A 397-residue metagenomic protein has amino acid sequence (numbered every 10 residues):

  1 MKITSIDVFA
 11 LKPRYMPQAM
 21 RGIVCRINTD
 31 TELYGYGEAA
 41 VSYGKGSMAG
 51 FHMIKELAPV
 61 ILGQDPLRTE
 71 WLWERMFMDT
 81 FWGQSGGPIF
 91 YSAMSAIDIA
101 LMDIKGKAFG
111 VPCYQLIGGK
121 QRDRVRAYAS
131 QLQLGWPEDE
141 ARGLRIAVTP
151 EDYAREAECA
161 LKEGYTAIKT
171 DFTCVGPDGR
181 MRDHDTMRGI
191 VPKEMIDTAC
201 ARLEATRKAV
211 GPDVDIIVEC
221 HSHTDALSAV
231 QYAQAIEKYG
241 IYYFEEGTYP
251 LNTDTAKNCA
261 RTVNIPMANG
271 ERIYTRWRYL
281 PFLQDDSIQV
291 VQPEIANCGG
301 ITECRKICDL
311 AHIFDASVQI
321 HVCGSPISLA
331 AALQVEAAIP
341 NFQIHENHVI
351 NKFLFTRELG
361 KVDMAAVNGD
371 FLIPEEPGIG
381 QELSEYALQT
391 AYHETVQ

Functional and structural regions predicted by a protein language model:
M1-Y36, A40-S42, I350-R357: Structured beta-strand/loop patches that form or line metal/cofactor-binding pockets in enzymes
I3, E32, L57, I97 (+8 more regions): Conserved, mostly hydrophobic/aromatic
N28-F109: Metal- or metallocofactor-binding catalytic centers and their adjacent structured scaffolds across diverse enzyme
T29-T31, Y36, R68, A108 (+4 more regions): Ligand-binding pocket scaffold of soluble enzyme catalytic domains
K55-L57, Q234-Y243, Y249-D370, P374: Shared catalytic-loop signature of beta/alpha-barrel
P112, R126, D215, P266 (+1 more regions): Proline-centered loop/turn at the N-terminus of a beta-strand
R124, A129-K257: Metal-dependent enolase-superfamily TIM-barrel catalytic cores that perform enediolate-based chemistry
G378-Q397: Extended hydrophobic packing segments that form well-structured cores
